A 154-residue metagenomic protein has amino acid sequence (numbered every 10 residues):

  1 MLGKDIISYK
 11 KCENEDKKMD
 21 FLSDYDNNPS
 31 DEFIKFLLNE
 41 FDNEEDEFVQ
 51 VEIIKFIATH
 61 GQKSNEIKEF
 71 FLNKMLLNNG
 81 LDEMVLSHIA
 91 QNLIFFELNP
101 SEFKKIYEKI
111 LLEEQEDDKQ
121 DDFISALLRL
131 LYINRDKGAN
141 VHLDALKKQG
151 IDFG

Functional and structural regions predicted by a protein language model:
M1-Y9, N28-D42, Q62-L77, L98-L112 (+1 more regions): Amphipathic alpha-helical scaffolding segments comprising HEAT/armadillo-like alpha-solenoid repeats
S8-D16, D42-F48, L76-M84, L112-K119 (+1 more regions): Short coil turns that connect the paired helices of HEAT/ARM alpha-solenoid repeats
E15-N28, N39, F48-Q62, E83-N99 (+2 more regions): Structural detector for internal amphipathic alpha-helices that build alpha-solenoid repeat scaffolds
